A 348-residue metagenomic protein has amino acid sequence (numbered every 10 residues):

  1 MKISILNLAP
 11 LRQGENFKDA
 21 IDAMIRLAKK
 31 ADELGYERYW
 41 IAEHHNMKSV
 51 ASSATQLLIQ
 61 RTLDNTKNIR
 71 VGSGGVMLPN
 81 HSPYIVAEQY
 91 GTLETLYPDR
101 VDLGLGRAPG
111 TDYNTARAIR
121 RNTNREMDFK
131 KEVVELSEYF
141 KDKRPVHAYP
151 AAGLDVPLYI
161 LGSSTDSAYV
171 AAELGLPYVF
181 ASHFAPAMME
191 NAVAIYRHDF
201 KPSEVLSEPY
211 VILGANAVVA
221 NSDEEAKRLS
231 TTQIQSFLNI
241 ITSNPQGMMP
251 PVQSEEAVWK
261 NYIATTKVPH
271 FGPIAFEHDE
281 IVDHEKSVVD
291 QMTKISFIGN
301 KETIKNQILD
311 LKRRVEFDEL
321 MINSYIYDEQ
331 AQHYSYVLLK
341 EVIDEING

Functional and structural regions predicted by a protein language model:
M1-T66: N-terminal beta1-alpha1-beta2 module of alpha/beta enzyme domains
K2-F17, P79-K141, Y178, P186: Flexible, glycine-rich active-site loops centered on histidine and acidic residues that chelate a metal or position
K2-I5, E37-R38, N68-G75, R100-G104 (+4 more regions): Structural preference for beta-strand elements that scaffold enzyme active sites
I3, A31, G35, E43 (+6 more regions): Conserved, mostly hydrophobic/aromatic
N7-D22, V76-P83, A152-G162, A220 (+1 more regions): Active-site mouth loops of central-metabolism enzymes
D32, I59-K67, E94-V101, A172-E173 (+2 more regions): Acidic (Asp/Glu)-rich catalytic clusters
S52-V76, E341-N347: Alpha-helix-loop-beta-strand connector modules within alpha/beta enzyme cores
T123-H147, N191-A192, H198-V315, N347: An alpha-helical appendage that flanks or caps ligand/catalytic pockets
